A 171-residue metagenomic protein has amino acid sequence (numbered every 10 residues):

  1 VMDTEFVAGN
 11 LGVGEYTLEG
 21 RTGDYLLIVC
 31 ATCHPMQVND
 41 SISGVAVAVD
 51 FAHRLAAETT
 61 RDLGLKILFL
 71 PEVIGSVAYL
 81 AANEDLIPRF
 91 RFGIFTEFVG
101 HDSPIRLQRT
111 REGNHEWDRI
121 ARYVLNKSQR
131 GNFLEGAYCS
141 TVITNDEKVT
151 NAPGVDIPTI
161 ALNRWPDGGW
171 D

Functional and structural regions predicted by a protein language model:
G9-E15, L26-L27, T32-D118, V124 (+2 more regions): Acidic/histidine-rich catalytic neighborhood of metal-dependent amide-processing enzymes
G14-L18, L162: Short beta-strand element of the conserved SAM-dependent methyltransferase core
G20-Y25: Proline/glycine-enriched tight loop/beta-turn segments at coil->beta junctions that connect or precede beta-strands
L125-N132, G154, P166: Alpha-helix capping/termination and helix-coil
V142-D171: Active-site-adjacent mobile loop/cap segments within catalytic or ligand-binding domains
